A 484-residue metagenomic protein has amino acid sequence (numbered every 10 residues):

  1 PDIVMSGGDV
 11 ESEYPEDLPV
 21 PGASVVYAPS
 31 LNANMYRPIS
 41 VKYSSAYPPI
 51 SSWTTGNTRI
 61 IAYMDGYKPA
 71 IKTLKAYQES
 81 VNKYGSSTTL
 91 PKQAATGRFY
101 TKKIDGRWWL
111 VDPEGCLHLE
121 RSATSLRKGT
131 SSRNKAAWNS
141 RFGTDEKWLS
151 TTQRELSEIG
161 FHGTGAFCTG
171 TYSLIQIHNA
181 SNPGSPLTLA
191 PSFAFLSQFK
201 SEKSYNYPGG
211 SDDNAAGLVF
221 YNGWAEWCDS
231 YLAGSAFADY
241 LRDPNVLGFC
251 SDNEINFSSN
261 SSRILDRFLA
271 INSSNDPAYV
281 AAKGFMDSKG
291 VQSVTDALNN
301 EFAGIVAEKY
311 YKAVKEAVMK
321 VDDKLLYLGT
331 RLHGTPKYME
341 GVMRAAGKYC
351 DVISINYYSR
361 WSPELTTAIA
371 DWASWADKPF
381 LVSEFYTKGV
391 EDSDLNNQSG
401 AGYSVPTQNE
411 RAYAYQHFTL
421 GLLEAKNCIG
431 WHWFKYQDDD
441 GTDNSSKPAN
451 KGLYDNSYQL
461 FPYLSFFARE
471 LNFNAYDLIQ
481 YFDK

Functional and structural regions predicted by a protein language model:
Y36-I39, Y43-P183, Q198-N245, A297-N300 (+1 more regions): Active-site-adjacent substrate/metal-binding segments within catalytic domains of carbohydrate-active enzymes
P113, S211-V219, D239-G341: Polysaccharide-binding and catalytic clefts of secreted carbohydrate-active enzymes
G115, F249, V318, I353 (+2 more regions): Conserved, mostly hydrophobic/aromatic
Q176-D213, P244, S251-D287, G441-N456: Aromatic- and acidic-residue-enriched segments that line the glycan-binding/catalytic groove of carbohydrate-active
K203-A215, A376-Y415: Active-site clefts of carbohydrate-active enzymes
L247, F385, G400-L453: Substrate-binding cleft of secreted/luminal carbohydrate-active enzymes
F268-N272, F434-K484: Aromatic-rich peripheral "rim/lid" segments of glycoside hydrolase catalytic domains that contact and position glycan
E301-E316, D322-G400: Glycoside hydrolase catalytic-domain groove-lining segments
